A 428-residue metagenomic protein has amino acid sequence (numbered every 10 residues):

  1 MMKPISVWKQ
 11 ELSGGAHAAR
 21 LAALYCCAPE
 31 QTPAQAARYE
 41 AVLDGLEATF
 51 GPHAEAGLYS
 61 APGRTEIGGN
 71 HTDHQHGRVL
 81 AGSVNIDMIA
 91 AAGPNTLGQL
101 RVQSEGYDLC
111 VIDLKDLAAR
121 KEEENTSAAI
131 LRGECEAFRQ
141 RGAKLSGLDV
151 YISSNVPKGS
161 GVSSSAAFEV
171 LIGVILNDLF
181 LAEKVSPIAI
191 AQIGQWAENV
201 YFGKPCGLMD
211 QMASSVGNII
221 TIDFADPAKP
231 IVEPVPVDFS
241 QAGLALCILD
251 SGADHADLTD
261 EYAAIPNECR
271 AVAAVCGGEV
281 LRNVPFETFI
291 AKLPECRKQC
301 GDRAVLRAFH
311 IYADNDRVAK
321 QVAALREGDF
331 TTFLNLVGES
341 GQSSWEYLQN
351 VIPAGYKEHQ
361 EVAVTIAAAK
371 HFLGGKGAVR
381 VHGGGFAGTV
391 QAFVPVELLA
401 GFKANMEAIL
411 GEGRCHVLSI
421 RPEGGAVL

Functional and structural regions predicted by a protein language model:
M1-R64, I89, G93-E124, T221-R380 (+1 more regions): C-terminal nucleotide
S60-H76, N155-I172, G375-F393: Glycine/serine-rich anion-binding loops at beta->alpha junctions that coordinate negatively charged ligand groups
R78-T96, V216: Structural signature of FAD isoalloxazine-binding scaffolds in flavoprotein oxidoreductases
S83-N85, V162-A182: DPxDG-like acidic metal-binding loop motif
R101-Q103, G147-S154, K184-W196, L334-E339 (+1 more regions): Beta-strand segments within the central parallel beta-sheet cores of soluble alpha/beta enzyme folds
C135-P157: Glycine- and acidic-rich phosphate- and metal-coordinating loops
Q140-L148, L176-I190, V396-I409: Phosphate-handling active-site elements
A182-I231, V235, S340, I366-A369 (+1 more regions): Alpha/beta catalytic cores of group-transfer enzymes, especially the acyltransferase/condensing modules of polyketide
